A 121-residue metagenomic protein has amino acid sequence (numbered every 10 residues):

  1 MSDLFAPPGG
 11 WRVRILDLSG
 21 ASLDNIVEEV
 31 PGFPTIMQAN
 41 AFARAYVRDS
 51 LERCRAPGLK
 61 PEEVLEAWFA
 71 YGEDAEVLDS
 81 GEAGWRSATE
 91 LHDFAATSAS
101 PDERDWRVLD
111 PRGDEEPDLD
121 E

Functional and structural regions predicted by a protein language model:
M1-D3, D120-E121: Classical N-terminal secretory signal peptides
S2-E29: Short aromatic-glycine-(Arg/Gly/Cys) micro-motifs in beta-strand/loop hairpins
G20-L23, M37, G81: Homeobox/homeodomain signature
P34-A56: A short, charged, amphipathic alpha-helix used as a generic interaction element across diverse proteins
R48-E121: Short, mixed-charge low-complexity intrinsically disordered segments
